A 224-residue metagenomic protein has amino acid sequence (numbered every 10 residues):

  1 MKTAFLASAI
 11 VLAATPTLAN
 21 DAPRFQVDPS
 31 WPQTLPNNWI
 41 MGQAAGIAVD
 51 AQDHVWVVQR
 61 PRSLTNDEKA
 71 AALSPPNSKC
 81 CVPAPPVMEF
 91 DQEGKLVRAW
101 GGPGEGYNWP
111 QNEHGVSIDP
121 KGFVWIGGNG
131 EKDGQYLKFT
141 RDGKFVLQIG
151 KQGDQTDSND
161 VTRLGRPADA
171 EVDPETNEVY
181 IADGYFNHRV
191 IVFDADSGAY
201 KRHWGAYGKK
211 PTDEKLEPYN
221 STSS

Functional and structural regions predicted by a protein language model:
A4-T15: Bacterial N-terminal signal peptides
L18-S224: Eukaryotic scaffold repeat domains enriched in small/polar residues
